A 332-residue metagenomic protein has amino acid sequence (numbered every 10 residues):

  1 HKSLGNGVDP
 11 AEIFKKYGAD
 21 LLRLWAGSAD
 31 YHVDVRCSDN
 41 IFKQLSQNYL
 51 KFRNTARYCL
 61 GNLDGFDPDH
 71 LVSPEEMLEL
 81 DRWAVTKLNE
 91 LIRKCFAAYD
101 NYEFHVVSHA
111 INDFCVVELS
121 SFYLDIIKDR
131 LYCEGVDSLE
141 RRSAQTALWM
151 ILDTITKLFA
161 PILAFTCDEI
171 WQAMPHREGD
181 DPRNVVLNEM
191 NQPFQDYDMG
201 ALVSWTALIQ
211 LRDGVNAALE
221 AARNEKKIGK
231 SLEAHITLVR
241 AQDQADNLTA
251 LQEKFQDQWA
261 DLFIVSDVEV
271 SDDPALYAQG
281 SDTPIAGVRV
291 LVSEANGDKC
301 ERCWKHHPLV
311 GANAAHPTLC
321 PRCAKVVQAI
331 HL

Functional and structural regions predicted by a protein language model:
H1-M77, H176-D181, E225-K230, A329: Catalytic adenosine-cofactor/nucleotide-binding cores of aminoacyl-tRNA synthetases and other
F42-P68, P161-A173, A245-A278: Structured, non-catalytic alpha/beta "coupling" segments that mediate domain-domain communication and provide generic
Q47-L60, E79-L91, H109-L131: Core structural elements
F66-F96, D125-A218, A222-Q242, S271 (+3 more regions): Acidic, turn-prone loop/beta-hairpin segments
N296-K299, H316: Short metal-coordination and nucleic-acid-contact micro-motifs, chiefly zinc-binding Cys/His arrays
C300, C320-C323: Short cysteine-rich clusters marking metal-coordination/redox-active sites
W304-H307, A324: Cys/His-coordinated zinc-binding microdomains
L309-T318: Short linker/helix segments within small regulatory modules
